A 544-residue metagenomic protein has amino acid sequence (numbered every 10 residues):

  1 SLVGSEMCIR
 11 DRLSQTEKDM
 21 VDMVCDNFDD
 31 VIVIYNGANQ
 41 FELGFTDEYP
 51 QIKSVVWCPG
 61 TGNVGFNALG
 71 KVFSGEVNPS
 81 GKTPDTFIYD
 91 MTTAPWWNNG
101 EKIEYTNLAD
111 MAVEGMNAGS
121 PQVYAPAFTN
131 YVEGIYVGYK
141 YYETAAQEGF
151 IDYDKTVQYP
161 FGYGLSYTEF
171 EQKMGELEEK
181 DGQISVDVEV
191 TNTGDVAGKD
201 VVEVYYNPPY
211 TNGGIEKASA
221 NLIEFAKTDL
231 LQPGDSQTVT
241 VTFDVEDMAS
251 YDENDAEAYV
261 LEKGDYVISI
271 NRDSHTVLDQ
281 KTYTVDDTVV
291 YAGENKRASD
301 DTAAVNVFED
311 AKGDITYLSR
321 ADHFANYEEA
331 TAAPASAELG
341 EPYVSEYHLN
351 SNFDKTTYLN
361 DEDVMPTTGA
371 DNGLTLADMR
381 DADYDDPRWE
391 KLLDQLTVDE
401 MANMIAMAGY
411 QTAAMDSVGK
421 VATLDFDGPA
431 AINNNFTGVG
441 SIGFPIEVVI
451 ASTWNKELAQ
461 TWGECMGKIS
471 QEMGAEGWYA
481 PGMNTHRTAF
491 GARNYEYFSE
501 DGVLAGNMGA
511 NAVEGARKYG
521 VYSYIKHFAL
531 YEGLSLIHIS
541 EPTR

Functional and structural regions predicted by a protein language model:
S1, S5-E253, V260-I270, S274 (+2 more regions): Glycoside hydrolase catalytic-domain context in secreted enzymes
T276-E294: Short beta-strand elements
